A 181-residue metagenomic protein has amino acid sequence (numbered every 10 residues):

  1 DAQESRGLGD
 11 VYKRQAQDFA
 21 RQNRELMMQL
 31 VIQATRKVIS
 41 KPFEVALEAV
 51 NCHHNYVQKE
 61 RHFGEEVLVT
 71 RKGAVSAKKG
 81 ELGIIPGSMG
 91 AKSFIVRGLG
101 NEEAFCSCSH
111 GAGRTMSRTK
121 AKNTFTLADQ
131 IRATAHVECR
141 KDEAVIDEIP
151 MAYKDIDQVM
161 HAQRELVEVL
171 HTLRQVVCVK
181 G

Functional and structural regions predicted by a protein language model:
D1-Y12: Single conserved hydrophobic/aromatic residue that forms the stacking wall/gate of nucleotide- or nucleobase-binding
S5-R6, S40-F63, I149-D155, R174-G181: A glycine-rich phosphate-binding loop feature that marks nucleotide/adenosyl-phosphate handling sites
K13-L99: Accessory "access/gating" subregions that flank catalytic or transport cores
K13-R21, E103, K120, V145-I149: Hydrophobic alpha-helical scaffolding
R24-I32, I131, I156-M160: Predominant activation on well-ordered alpha-helical scaffold segments within soluble catalytic domains
L99-A104, C108-A135: Catalytic phosphate/nucleotide-handling subdomain of diverse soluble enzymes
T134-G181: Long, Lys/Arg- and hydrophobic-enriched amphipathic alpha-helices
